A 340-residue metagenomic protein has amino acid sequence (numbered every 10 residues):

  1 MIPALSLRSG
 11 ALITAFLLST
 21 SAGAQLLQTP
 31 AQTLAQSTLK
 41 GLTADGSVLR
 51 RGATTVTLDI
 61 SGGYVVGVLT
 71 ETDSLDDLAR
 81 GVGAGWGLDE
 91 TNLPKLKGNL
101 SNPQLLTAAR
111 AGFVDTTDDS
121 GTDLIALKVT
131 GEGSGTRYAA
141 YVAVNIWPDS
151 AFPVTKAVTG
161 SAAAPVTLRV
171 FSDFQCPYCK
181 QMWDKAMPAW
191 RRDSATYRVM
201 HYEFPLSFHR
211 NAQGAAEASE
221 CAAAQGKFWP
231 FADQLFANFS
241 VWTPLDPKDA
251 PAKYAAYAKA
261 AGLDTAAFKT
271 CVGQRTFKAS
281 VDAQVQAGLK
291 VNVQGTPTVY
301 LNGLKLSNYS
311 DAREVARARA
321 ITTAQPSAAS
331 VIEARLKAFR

Functional and structural regions predicted by a protein language model:
M1-A11: Bacterial N-terminal signal peptides that target proteins for export
I2, F16, G23-W147, S330-R340: N-terminal targeting signals for export/organelle localization
G10-T20: Bacterial N-terminal signal peptides
L26, T72-R80, G85-D89, L96 (+2 more regions): C-terminal cap of thioredoxin/glutaredoxin-like
S61-V65, T122, G135, V154 (+4 more regions): Extracytoplasmic
L69, R169-K259, L289, S327-R340: Structural alpha/beta surface segment adjacent to cysteine/selenocysteine redox centers across thiol/disulfide enzymes
S150-V166, R191: A short beta-strand-turn-helix
